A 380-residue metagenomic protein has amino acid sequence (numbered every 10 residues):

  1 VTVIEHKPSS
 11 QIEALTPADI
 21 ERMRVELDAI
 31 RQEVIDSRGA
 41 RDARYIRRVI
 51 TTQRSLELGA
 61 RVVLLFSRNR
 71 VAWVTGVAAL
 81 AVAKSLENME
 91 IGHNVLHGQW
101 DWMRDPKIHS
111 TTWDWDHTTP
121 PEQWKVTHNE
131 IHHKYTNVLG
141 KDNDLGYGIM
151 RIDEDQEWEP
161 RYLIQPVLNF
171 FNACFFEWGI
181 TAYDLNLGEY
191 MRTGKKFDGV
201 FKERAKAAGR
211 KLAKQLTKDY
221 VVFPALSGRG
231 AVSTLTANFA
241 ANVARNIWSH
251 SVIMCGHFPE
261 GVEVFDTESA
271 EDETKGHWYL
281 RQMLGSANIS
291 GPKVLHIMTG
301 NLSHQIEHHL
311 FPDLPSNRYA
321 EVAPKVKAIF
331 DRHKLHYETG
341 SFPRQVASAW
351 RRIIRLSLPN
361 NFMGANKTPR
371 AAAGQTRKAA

Functional and structural regions predicted by a protein language model:
V1-I12, A365-A380: Short, intrinsically disordered terminal tails adjacent to the first/last structured region
T2-G59: Low-complexity, highly charged intrinsically disordered N-terminal segments that act as targeting/localization
I20, L27-R44, P259-I289, F311 (+1 more regions): Polar-ligand-bearing catalytic/cofactor-coordination segments of membrane-embedded or membrane-tethered inner-membrane
A43-N88, L163-W178, E203-S251: Alpha-helical bilayer-embedded segments of polytopic membrane proteins, i.e., transmembrane/intramembrane helices
V71, A231, N246, H250 (+4 more regions): Flexible loop/turn segments at secondary-structure boundaries
V82-K202, A270-N360: Membrane-embedded catalytic scaffold of the fatty acid hydroxylase/desaturase
D219-F223, S233-I253, R281, H296-G300 (+5 more regions): Feature representing long, continuous alpha-helical segments
P224-A225, T236-T274, S357-P359, T368-T376: Extended hydrophobic/aromatic segments used for targeting, binding, or gating
